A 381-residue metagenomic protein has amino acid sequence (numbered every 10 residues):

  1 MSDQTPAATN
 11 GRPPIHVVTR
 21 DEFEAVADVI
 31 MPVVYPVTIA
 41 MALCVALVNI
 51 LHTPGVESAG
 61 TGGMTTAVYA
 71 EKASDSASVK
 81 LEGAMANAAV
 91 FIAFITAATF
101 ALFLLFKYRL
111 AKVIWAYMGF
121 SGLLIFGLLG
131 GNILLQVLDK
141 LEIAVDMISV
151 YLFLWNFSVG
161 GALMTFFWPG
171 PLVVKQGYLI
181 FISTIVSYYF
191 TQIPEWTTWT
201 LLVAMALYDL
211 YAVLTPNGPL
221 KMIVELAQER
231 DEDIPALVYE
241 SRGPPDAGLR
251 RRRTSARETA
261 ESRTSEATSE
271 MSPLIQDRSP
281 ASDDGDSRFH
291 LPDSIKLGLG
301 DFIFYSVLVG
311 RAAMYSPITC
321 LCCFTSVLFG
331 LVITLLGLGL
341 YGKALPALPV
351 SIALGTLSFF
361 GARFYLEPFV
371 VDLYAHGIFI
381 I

Functional and structural regions predicted by a protein language model:
M1-I381: Multi-pass alpha-helical transmembrane bundle typical of ion/small-solute transporters and intramembrane aspartyl
